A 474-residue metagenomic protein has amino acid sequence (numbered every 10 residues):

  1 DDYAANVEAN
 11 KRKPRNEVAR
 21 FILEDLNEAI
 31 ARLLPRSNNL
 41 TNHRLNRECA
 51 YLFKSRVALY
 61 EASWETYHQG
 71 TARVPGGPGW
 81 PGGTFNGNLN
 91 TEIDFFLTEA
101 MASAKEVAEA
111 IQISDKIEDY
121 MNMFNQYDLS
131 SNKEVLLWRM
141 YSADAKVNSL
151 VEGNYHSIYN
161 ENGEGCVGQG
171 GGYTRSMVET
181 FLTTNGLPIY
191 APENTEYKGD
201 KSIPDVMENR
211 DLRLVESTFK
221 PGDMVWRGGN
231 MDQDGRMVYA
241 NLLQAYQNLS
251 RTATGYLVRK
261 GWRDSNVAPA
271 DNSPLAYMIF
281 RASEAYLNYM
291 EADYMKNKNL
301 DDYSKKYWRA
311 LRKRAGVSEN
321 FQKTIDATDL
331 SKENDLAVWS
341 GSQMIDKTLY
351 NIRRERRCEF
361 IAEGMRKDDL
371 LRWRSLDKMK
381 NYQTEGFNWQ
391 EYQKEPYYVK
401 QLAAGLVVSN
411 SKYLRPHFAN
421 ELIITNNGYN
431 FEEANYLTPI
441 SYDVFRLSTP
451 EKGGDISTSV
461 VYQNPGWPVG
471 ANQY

Functional and structural regions predicted by a protein language model:
D1-Y155, L187-Y474: Acidic/polar-rich alpha-helix caps and helix-coil junctions
Y155-T180, M237-Q247: Short, cationic low-complexity segments
T183: Active-site-adjacent helix-turn-beta-strand microarchitecture at beta-sheet edges that either contains or buttresses
